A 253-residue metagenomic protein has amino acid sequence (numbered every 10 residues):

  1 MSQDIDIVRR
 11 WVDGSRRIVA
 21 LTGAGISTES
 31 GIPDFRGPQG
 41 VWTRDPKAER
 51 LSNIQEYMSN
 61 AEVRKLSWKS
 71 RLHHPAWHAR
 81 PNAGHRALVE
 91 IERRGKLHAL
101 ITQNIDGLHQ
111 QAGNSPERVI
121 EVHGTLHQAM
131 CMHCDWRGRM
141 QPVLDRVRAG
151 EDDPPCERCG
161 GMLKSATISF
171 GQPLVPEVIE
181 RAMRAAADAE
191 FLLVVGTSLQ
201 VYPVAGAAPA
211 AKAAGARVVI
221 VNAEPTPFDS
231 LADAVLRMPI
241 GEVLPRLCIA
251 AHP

Functional and structural regions predicted by a protein language model:
M1-P253: Conserved catalytic core of sirtuin-type NAD+-dependent deacylases
